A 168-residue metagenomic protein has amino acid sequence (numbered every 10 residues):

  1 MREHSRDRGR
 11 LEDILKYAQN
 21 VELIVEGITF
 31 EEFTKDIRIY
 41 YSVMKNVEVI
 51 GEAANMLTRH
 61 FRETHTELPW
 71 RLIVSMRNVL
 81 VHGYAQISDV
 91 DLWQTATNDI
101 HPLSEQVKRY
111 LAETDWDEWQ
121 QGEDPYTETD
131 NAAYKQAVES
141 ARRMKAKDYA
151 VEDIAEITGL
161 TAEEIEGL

Functional and structural regions predicted by a protein language model:
M1-A137: Solvent-exposed interaction patches of small proteins and small membrane subunits
Y134-L168: Elongated, amphipathic alpha-helical interaction scaffolds
